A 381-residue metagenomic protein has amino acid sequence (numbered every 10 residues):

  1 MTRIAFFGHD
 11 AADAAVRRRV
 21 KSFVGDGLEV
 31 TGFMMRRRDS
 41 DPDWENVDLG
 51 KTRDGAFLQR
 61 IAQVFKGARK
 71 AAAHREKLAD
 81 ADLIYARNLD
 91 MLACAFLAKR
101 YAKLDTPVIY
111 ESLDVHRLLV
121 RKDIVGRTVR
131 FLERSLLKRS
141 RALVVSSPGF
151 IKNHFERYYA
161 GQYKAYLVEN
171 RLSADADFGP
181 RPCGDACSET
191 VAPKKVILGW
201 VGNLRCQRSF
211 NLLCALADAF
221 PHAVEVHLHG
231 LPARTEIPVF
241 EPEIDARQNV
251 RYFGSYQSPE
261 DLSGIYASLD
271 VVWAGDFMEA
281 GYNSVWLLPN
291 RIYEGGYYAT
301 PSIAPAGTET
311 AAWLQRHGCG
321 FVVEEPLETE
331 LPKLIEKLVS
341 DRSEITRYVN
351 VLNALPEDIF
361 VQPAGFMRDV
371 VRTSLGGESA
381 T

Functional and structural regions predicted by a protein language model:
A5, V144, C187-R208, L213-A217 (+2 more regions): Conserved donor-binding/catalytic core segment of Leloir-type glycosyltransferases
F65-K66, T106-P107, V115-L136, A174 (+2 more regions): Nucleotide-sugar donor phosphate/pyrophosphate-binding loop at the beta->alpha transition of glycosyltransferases
A68-E76, A93, Y101, Y110 (+2 more regions): Membrane-proximal helix-turn-helix segments that form the acceptor-binding/catalytic region of lipid-linked
R121, Y166-L167, R171-K194, C206-N211: Acidic anion/phosphate-binding donor-loop and adjacent secondary structure in glycosyltransferase catalytic cores
R134-F178, A312-W313: A short, active-site helix/loop in glycosyltransferases that binds the activated sugar's phosphate group
R208, S255-Y293, I303-A312: Nucleotide-sugar-dependent
G230, I237-Y266: Nucleotide-activated donor-binding/catalytic signature segment of Leloir-type glycosyltransferases, i.e., the conserved
E325-P332, S340-S374: A charged, aromatic-enriched C-terminal amphipathic alpha-helix characteristic of glycosyltransferases across folds
